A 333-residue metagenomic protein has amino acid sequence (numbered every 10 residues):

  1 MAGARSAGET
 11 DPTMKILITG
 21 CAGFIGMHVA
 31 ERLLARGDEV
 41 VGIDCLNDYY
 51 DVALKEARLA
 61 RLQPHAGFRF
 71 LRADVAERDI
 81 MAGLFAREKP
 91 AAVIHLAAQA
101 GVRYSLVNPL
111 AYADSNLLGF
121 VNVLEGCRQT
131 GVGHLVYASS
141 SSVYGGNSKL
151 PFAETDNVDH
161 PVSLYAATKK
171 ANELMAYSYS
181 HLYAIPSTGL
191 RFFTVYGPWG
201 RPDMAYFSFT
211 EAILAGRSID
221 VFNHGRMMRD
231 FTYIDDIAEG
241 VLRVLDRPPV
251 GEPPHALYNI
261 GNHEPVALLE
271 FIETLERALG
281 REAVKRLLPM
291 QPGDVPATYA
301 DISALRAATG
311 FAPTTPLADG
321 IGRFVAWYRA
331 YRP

Functional and structural regions predicted by a protein language model:
E9-V195, F311, W327, Y331: N-terminal Rossmann-like NAD(P)+-binding domain of SDR-like oxidoreductases, especially those catalyzing
H28, A53-A57, G83, V107 (+4 more regions): Generic recognition of short, well-ordered alpha-helical segments
A76, A100, V143, G200 (+2 more regions): Short alpha-helical
D79, A91, R103, L110 (+8 more regions): Residues in well-ordered alpha-helical elements
L150-P151, P202-T210: A glycine/serine/threonine-rich, flexible loop-to-helix segment that serves as the NAD(P) cofactor-binding "lid"
A171, M175, Y179, F209 (+2 more regions): Hydrophobic alpha-helix immediately C-terminal to the catalytic Tyr-X-X-X-Lys motif of short-chain
I213-P333: C-terminal substrate-binding subdomain of Rossmann-fold SDR/epimerase-dehydratase oxidoreductases
